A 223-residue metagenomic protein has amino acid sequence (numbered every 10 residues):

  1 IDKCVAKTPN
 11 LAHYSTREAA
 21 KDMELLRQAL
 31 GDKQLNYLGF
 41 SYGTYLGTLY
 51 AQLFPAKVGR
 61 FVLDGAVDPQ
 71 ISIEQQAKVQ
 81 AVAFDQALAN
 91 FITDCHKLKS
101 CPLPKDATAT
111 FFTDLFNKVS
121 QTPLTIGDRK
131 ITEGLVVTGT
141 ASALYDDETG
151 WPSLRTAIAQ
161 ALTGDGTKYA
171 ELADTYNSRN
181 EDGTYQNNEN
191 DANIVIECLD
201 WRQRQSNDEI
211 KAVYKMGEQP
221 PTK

Functional and structural regions predicted by a protein language model:
I1-R17: Cap/lid segment of the alpha/beta-hydrolase catalytic domain
K3-V5, D94-H96, S100-P102, E197-L199: Sequence contexts marking disulfide-bonded cysteines in secreted/extracellular proteins
P9, A20-L35: Conserved acidic catalytic loop of the alpha/beta-hydrolase fold
T16-A20, G43, F84: Conserved donor sugar-nucleotide recognition element shared by glycan-biosynthetic enzymes
K21, G39-A51: Glycine-rich nucleophile elbow surrounding the catalytic serine of serine-hydrolase chemistry
Y37-G39, F61: Conserved alpha/beta-hydrolase fold motif
A51-F111, T156-E171, N177-E181: A catalytic-pocket lid/entrance helix-loop region that shapes and gates access to the active site across common
A109-K223: Alpha/beta-hydrolase fold active-site neighborhood
